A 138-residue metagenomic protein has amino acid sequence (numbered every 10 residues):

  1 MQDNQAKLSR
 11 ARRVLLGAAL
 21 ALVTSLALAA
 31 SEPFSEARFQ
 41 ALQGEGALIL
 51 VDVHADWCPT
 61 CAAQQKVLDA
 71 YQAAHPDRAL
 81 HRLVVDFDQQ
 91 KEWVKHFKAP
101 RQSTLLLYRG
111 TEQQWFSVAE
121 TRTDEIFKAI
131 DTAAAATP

Functional and structural regions predicted by a protein language model:
R10-L16: N-terminal export leaders
T24-L26: N-terminal signal peptide c-region/cleavage motif recognized by signal peptidases
A29-E45: N-terminal leader/targeting and pre-domain segments
G44-D56: Short active-site neighborhood of thiol/selenol oxidoreductases, capturing the structured segment around
L48, F97-L106: Structural micro-motif
V53, D77-K91: Thiol-based oxidoreductase modules, predominantly thioredoxin-like and allied folds used for disulfide exchange
A62-A74: Typically the conserved alpha-helix immediately C-terminal to a functionally engaged Cys/Sec in thioredoxin-like
L106-P138: Non-catalytic, surface beta->alpha helical segment in thiol-disulfide oxidoreductase systems
